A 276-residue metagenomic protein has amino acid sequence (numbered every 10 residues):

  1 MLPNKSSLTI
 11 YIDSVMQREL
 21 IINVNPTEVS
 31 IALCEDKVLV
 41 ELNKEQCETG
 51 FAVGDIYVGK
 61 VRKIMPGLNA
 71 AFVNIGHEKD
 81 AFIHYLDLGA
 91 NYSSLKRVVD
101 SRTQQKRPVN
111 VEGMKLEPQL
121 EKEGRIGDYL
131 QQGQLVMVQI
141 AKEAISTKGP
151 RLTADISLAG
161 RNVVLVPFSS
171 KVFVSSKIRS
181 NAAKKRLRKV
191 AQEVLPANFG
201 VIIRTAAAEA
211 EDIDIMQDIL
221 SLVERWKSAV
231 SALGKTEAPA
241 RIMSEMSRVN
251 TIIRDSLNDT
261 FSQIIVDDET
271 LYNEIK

Functional and structural regions predicted by a protein language model:
M1-K276: Single-stranded RNA-binding surfaces
